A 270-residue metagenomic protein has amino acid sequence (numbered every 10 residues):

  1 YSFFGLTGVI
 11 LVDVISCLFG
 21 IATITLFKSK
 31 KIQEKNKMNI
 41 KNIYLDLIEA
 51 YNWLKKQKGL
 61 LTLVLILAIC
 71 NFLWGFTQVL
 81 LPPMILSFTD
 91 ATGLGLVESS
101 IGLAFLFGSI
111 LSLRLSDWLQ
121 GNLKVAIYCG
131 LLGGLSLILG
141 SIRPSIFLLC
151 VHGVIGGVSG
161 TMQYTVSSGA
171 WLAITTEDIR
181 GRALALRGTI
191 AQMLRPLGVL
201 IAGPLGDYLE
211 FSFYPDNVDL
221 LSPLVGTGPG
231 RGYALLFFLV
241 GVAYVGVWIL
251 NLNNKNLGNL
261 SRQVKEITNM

Functional and structural regions predicted by a protein language model:
S2-V12: Transmembrane helices of ABC transporter permease
L6, K31, P83: Contiguous, function-dense segments enriched for cysteine-driven chemistry and partner/ligand-binding capacity
I10-D13, I43, S99, F238: Hydrophobic transmembrane-helix microenvironments that flank and shape a buried ionizable site
I15-E34, V247-N254: C-terminal membrane-cytosol helix-exit motif in multi-pass small-molecule transporters
L18, I48, K55, I66-I69 (+2 more regions): C-terminal transmembrane bundle of multi-pass solute transporters/carriers
S29-I66, T268-M270: Juxtamembrane intracellular "pre-TM" segments in multi-pass secondary transporters
